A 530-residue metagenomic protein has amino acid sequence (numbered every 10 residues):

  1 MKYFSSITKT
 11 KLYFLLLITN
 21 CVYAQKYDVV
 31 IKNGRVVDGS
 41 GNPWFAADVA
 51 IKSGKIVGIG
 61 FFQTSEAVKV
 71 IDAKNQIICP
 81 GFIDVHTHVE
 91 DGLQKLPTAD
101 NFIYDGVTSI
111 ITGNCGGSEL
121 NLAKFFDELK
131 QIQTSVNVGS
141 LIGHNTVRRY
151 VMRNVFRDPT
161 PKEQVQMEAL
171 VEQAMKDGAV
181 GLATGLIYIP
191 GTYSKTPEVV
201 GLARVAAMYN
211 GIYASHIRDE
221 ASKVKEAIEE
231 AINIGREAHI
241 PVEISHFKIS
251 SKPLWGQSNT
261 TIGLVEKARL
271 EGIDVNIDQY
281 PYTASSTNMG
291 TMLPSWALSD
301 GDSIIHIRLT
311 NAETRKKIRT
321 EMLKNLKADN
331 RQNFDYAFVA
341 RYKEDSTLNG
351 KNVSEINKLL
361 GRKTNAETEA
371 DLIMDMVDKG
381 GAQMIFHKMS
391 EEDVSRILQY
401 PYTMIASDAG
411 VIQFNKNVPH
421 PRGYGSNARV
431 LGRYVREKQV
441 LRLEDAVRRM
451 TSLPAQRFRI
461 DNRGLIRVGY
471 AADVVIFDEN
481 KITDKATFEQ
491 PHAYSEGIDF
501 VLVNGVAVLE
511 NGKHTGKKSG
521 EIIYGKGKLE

Functional and structural regions predicted by a protein language model:
M1-K26: Bacterial Sec-dependent N-terminal signal peptides
K26-I31, V36-G81, D484: Histidine-rich, glycine-flanked metal-binding segment
G34, S395-Y402, D408, V475-E521: C-terminal cap of metal-dependent C-N hydrolases
G34, V49, G54, N75 (+13 more regions): Divalent metal-coordination and catalytic microenvironments
V36-D48, S354, G381-V394, L441-V447 (+1 more regions): Acidic, glycine-enriched loop/beta-strand segments at the rims of small-molecule binding/catalytic pockets
A73-I78, F82-V89, Q94-T184, A203-N210 (+3 more regions): Divalent-metal coordination cores built from histidine and acidic residues
L141-I142, Y150, N154-P161, V165-I189 (+4 more regions): Active-site neighborhoods of metal-dependent hydrolases
Q173, A179-A231: Divalent metal-binding pocket/active-site signature
